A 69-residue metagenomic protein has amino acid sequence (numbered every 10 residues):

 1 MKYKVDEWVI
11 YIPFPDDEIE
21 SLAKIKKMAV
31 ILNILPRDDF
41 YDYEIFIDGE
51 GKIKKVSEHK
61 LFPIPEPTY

Functional and structural regions predicted by a protein language model:
V5-P65, Y69: Basic/aromatic-rich interaction segments and small domains that mediate binding to polyanionic partners
